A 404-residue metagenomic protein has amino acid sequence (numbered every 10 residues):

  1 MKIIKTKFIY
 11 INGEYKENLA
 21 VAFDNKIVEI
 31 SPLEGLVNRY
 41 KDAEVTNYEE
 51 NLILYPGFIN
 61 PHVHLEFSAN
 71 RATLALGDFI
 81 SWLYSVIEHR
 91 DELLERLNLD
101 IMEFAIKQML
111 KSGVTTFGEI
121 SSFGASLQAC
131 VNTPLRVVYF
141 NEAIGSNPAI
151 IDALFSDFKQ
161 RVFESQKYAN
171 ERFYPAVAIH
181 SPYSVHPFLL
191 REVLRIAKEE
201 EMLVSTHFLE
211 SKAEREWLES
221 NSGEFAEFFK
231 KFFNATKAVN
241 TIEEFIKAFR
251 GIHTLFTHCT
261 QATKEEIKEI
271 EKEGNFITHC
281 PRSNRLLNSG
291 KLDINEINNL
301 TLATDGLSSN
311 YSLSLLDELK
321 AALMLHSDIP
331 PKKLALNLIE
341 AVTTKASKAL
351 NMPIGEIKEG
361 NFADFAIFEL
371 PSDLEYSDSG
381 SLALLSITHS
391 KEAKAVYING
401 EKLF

Functional and structural regions predicted by a protein language model:
M1-R39, I53, K348, M352 (+2 more regions): N-terminal metal-binding scaffold of metallo-dependent hydrolase/deaminase domains
K2-I4, N38-W82, E103, L110-K111: Replace "His-x-His-based motif
K7, V21, N25, N51 (+13 more regions): Divalent metal-coordination and catalytic microenvironments
A22, I53-L54, R71-L135, S156-N170: Alpha-helical scaffold segments that flank or form the walls of functional sites
A69-D100, V138-I144, S211-I252, A322-K333: Active-site gating loops and adjacent loop-to-helix segments of metal-dependent hydrolytic enzymes
R172-S309: Active-site core of metal-dependent hydrolases
K247-G251, L292-L374, T388: His/Asp/Glu-enriched, well-ordered alpha-helical/loop segment that forms or immediately abuts the divalent-metal
F362-F404: C-terminal cap of metal-dependent C-N hydrolases
